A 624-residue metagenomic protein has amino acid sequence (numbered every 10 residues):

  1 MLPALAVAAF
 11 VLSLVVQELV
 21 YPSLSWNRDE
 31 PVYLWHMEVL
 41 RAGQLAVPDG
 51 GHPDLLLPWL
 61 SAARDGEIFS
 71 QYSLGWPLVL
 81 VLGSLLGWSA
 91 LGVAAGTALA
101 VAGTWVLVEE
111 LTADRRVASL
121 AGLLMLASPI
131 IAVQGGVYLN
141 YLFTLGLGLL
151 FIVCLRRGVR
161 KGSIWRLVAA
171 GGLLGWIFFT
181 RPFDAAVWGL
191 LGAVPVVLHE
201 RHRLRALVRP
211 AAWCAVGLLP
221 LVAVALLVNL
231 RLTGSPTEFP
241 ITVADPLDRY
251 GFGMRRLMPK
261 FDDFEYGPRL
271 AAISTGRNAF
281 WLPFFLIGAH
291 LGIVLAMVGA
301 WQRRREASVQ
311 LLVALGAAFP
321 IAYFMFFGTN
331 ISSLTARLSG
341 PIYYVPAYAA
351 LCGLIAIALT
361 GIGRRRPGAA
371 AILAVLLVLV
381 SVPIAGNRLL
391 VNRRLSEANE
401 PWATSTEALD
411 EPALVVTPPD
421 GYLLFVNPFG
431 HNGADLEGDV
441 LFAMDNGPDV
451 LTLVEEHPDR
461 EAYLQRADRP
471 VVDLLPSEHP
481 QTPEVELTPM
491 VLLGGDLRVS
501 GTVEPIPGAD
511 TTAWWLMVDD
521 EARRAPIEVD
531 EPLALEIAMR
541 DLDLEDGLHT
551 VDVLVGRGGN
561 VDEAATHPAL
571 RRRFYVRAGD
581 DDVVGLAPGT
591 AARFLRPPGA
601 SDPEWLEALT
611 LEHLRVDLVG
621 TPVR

Functional and structural regions predicted by a protein language model:
L2, G172, G189, A193 (+3 more regions): Signature aromatic-anchored transmembrane alpha helix within multi-pass, membrane-resident enzymes that catalyze glycan
D54-L60, V208, L230, S235-R303 (+4 more regions): Membrane-lumen/periplasm interface segments of multi-pass, membrane-embedded glycan/lipid transferases
V79, E109-R115, F151-L167, I177 (+1 more regions): Membrane-interface transmembrane helices that cradle and orient dolichyl/undecaprenyl
A90-T112, L149-C154, L295-V298: Transmembrane-helix motifs of polytopic, lipid-linked glycan transferases
L99-V101, A193-R205, T275-P320, I355: Hydrophobic, aromatic-rich transmembrane alpha-helices and their immediate juxtamembrane boundary segments
A121-L126, V153, L174-F178, G192: Short helix- or helix-capping micro-motifs that position conserved polar/aromatic residues at function-defining sites
V133-F143, F183: Short acidic/glycine- and proline-prone juxtamembrane loop motifs at membrane-interface regions of multi-pass membrane
L230, G361-P480: Catalytic lumenal/periplasmic loop and adjoining terminal transmembrane helix of membrane glycan-assembly enzymes
